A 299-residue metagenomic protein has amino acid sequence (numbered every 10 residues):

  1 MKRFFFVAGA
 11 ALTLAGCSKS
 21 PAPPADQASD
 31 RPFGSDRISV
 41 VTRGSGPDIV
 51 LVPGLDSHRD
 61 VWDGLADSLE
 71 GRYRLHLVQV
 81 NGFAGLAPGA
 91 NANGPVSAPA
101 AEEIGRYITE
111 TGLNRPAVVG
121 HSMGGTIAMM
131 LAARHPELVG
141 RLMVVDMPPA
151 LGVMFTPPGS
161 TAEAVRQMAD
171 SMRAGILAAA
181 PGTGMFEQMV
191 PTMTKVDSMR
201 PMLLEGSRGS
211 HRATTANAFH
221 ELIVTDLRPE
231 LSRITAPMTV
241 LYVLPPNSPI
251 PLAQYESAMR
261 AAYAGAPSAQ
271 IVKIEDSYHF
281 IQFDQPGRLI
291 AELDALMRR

Functional and structural regions predicted by a protein language model:
L14-G16: C-terminal motif of bacterial Sec signal peptides marking the signal peptidase cleavage site
D36-G89: Conserved HGGG/HGGXW glycine-rich cap/lid loop of the alpha/beta-hydrolase fold
H76-V119, M123: Active-site loop/oxyanion-hole signature of alpha/beta-hydrolase fold enzymes
N114-T156: Conserved hydrolase catalytic core segment
L142-I176: Flexible "cap/lid" loop of the alpha/beta hydrolase fold
V153-G159, G175-S232: Conserved alpha/beta-hydrolase catalytic His-Asp/Glu region
M238, Y242-S277: Conserved loop-alpha-helix segment in the C-terminal half of the alpha/beta-hydrolase fold that carries the catalytic
S277-P286: Catalytic histidine-centered segment of alpha/beta-hydrolase-like enzymes
